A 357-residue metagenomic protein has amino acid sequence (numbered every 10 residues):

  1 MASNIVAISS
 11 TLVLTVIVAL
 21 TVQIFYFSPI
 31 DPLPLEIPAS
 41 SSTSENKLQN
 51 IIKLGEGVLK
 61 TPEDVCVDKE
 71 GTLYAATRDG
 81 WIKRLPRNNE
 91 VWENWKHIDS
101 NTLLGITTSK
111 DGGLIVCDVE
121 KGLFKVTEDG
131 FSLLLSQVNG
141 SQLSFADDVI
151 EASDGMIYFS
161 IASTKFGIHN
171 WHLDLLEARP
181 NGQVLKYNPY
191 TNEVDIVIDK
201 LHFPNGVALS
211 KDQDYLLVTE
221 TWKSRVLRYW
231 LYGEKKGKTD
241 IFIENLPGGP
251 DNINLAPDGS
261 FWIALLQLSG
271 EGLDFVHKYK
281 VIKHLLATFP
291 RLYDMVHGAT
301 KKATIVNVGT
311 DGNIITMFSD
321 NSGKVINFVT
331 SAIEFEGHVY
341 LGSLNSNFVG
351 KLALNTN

Functional and structural regions predicted by a protein language model:
M1-N357: Sequence-structural signature of mature extracellular/luminal beta-sheet repeat domains, prominently beta-propellers
